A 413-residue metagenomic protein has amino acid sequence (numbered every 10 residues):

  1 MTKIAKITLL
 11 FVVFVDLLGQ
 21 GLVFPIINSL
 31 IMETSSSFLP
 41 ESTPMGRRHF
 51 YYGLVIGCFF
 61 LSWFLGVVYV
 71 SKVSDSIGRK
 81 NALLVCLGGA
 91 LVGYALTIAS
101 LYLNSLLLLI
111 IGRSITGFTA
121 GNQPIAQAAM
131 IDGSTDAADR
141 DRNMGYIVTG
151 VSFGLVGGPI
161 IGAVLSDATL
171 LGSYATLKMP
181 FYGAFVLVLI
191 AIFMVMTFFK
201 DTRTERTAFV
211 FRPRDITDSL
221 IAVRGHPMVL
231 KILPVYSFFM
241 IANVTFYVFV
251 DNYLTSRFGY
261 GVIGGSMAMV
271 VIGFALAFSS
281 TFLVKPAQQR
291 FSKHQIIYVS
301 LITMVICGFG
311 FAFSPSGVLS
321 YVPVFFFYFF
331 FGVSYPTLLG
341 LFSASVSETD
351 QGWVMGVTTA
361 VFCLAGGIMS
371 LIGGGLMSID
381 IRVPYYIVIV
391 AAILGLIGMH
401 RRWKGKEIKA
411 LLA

Functional and structural regions predicted by a protein language model:
F14, G93, L106-G121, L319-V333: Hydrophobic core of transmembrane alpha-helices in multi-pass small-molecule transporters, especially MFS/SLC-type
P25-H49, V248-G264: Short amphipathic helix-loop junctions that connect adjacent transmembrane helices in Major Facilitator Superfamily/SLC
Y52-S71, V270-F282: Central cavity-lining transmembrane alpha-helices of secondary-active solute carriers, predominantly the Major
L65-G78, S279-S292, M377: Helix-to-loop junctions at the C-terminal end of transmembrane segments in multipass secondary transporters
G88-L103, T303-P315: C-terminal ends and interior cores of transmembrane alpha-helices in multi-pass membrane transporters/permeases
G112-G150: Cytoplasmic helix-loop-helix junction between adjacent transmembrane helices in 12-TM secondary transporters
K200-P234: Juxtamembrane intracellular "pre-TM" segments in multi-pass secondary transporters
H294-L338: C-terminal transmembrane helical hairpin of 12-TM major facilitator-type secondary transporters
